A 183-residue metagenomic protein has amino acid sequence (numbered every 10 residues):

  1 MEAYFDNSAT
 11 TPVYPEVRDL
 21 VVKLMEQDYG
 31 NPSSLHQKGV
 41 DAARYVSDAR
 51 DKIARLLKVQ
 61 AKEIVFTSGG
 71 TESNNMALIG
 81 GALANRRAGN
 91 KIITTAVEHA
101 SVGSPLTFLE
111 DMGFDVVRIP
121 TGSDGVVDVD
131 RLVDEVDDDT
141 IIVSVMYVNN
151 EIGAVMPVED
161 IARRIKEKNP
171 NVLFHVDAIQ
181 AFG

Functional and structural regions predicted by a protein language model:
M1-G183: Pyridoxal 5′-phosphate
